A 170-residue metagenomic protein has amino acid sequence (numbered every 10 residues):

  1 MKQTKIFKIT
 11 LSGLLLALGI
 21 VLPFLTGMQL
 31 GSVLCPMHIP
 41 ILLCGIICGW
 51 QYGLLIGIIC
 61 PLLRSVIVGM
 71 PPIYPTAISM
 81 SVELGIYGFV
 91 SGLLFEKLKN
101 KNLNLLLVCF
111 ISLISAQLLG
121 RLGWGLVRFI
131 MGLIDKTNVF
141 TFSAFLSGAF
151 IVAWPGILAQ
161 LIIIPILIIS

Functional and structural regions predicted by a protein language model:
M1-S170: Loop-helix junctions at membrane interfaces
